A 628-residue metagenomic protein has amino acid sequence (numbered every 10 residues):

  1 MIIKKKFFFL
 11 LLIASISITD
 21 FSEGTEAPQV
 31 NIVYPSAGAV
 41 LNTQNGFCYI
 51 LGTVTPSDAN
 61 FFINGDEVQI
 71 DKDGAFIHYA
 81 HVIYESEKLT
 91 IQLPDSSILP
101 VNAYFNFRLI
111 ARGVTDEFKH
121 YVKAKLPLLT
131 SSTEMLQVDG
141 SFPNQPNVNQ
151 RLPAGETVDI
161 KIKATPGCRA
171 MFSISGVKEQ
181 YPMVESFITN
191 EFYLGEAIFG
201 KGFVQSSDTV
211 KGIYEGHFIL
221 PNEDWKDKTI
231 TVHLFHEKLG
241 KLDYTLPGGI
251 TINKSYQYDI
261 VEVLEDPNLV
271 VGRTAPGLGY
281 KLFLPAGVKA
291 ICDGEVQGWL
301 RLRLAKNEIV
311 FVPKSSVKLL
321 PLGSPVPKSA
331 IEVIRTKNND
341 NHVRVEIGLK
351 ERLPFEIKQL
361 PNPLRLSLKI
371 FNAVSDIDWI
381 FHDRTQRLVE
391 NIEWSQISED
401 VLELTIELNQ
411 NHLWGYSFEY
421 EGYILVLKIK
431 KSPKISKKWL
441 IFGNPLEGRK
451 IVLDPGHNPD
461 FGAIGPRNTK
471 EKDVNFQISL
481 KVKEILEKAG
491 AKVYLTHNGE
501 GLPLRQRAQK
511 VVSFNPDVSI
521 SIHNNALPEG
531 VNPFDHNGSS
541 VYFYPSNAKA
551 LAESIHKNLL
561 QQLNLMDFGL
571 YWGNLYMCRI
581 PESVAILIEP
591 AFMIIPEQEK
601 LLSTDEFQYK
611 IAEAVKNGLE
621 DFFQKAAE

Functional and structural regions predicted by a protein language model:
F9-S17: Bacterial N-terminal signal peptides
T25-Y34, Q44, Q69-I451, E484 (+3 more regions): Short linear recognition/processing motifs and adjacent strand/loop elements at protein termini and domain edges
F47-L51: A short beta-strand segment in extracellular, disulfide-stabilized domains
T53-S57, A164-T165: Short glycine/proline-centered coil/turn motifs in the loop regions of extracellular beta-sandwich domains
Y104-N106, F476-K483, R505-A508, K549-H556 (+5 more regions): Extracytoplasmic/secreted envelope proteins and their assembly/folding machinery, especially bacterial periplasmic
K431-V518, P528-V531, D535-N537: Active-site histidine-acidic residue metal-binding/catalytic motifs, centered on HxH/HExxH-like signatures
N458-F461, N498-P503, N524-E529, S546-K549 (+4 more regions): Solvent-exposed loop/turn segments at secondary-structure junctions within structured extracellular/periplasmic domains
F514, V518-E529, S540-F543, Y571-E628: Active-site-adjacent mobile loop/cap segments within catalytic or ligand-binding domains
